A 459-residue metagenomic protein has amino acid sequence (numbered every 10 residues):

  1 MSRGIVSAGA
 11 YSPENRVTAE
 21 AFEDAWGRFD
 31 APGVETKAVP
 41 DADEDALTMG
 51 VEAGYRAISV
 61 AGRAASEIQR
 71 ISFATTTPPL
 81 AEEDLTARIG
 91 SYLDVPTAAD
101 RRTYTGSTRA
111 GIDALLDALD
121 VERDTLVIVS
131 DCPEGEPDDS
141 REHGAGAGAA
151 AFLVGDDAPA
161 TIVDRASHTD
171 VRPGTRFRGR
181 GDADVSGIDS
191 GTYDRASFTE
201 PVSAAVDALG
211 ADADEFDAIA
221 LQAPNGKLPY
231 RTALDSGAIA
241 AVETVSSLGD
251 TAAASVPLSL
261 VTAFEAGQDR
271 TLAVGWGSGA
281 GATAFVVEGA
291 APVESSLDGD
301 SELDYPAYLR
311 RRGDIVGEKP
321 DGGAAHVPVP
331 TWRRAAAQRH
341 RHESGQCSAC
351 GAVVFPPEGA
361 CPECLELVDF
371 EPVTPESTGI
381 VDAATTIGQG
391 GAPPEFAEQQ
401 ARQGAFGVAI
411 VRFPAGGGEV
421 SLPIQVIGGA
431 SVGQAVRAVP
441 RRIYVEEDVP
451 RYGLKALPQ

Functional and structural regions predicted by a protein language model:
M1-E44, D139-A196, Q268, A284-A336: Condensing-enzyme catalytic core mediating Claisen C-C bond formation in acyl metabolism
A46-A61, S197-D212, V256-S259, A263: Short, well-ordered amphipathic alpha-helical segments that serve as non-catalytic structural scaffolds within diverse
A46-R109, D212-A233: Conserved beta-ketoacyl condensing-enzyme motif
P78, S91, T103-R123, D217-H326: Claisen-condensing/thiolase-fold acyl-transfer catalytic domains that form or cleave C-C bonds in fatty acid
G279, V368, G388, V439-E446: Short, charged beta-turn/beta-strand-edge "cap" motif at the junction between a beta-strand and an adjacent loop
G322-I380: Cys/His-rich short segments
G418-G429: Beta-strand/loop nucleic-acid-binding surfaces
V439-Q459: OB-fold/S1-family single-stranded nucleic acid-binding modules
